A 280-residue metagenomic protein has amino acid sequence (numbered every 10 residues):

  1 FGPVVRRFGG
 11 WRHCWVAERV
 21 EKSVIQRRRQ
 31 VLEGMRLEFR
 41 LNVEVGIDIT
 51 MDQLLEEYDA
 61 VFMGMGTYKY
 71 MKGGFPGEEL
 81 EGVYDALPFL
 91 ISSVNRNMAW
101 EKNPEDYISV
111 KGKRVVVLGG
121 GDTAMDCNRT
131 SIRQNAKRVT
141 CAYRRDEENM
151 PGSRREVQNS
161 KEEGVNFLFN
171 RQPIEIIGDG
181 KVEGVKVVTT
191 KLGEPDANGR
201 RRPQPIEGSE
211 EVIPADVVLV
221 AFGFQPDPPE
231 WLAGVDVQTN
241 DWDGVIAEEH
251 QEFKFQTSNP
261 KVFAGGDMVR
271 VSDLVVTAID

Functional and structural regions predicted by a protein language model:
F1, A99-A136: Rossmann-like NAD(P)H-binding beta-loop-alpha module
F1-I47, M71-E78, P88, A124-I177 (+2 more regions): Beta1-alpha1 glycine-rich phosphate/pyrophosphate-binding loop at the start of Rossmann-like nucleotide-binding domains
G2, M65, G119, Y143-R145 (+1 more regions): Short beta-strand/turn micro-motifs composed of small residues that flank or help shape donor/cofactor-binding pockets
Q26-F75, E175-K186, G193, A215-L219 (+1 more regions): Feature captures the FAD/FMN-dependent oxidoreductase FAD-binding
R36, Y58, L80, G112-K113 (+4 more regions): Short, well-ordered alpha-helix to beta-strand connector turns
E79-G112, P195-S272: FAD-site-proximal beta/loop scaffold in flavoenzymes
C127, M268-D280: A conserved FAD-binding loop/helix module that cradles the flavin
